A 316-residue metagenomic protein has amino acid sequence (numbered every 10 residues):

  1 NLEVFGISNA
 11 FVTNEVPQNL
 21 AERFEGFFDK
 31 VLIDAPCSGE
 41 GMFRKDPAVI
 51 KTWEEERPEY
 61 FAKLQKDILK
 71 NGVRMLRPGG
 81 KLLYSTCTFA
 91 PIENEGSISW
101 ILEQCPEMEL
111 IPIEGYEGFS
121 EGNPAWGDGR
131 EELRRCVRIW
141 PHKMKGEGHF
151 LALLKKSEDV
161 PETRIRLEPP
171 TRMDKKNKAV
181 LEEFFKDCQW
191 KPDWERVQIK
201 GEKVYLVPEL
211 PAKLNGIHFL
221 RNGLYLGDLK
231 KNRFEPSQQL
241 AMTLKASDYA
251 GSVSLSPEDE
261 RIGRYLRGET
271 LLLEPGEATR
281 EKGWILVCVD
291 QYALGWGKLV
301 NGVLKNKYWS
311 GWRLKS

Functional and structural regions predicted by a protein language model:
N1-G26: S-adenosyl-L-methionine
I7, R134, K282: Short coil/loop residues immediately preceding or within conserved phosphate-binding loops of NTP-utilizing enzyme
E22-R23, V73, P141-M144: Replace "in large, NTP-powered and nucleic-acid-processing enzymes" with "in large, NTP-powered factors and other
F28, K81-Y84, F89-Y205: Class I S-adenosyl-L-methionine
D29-K70, C87-N94, S120, P124: Mobile active-site "lid"/loop adjacent to the S-adenosyl-L-methionine
V31, A152, Q291: Hydrophobic, well-ordered secondary-structure elements that form the walls of internal hydrophobic environments
L76-P78: Helix-to-beta-strand junctions that scaffold the AdoMet/dcAdoMet cofactor pocket in Class I SAM-dependent enzymes
E147-H149, S157-S316: Polybasic, low-complexity RNA-engagement segments
